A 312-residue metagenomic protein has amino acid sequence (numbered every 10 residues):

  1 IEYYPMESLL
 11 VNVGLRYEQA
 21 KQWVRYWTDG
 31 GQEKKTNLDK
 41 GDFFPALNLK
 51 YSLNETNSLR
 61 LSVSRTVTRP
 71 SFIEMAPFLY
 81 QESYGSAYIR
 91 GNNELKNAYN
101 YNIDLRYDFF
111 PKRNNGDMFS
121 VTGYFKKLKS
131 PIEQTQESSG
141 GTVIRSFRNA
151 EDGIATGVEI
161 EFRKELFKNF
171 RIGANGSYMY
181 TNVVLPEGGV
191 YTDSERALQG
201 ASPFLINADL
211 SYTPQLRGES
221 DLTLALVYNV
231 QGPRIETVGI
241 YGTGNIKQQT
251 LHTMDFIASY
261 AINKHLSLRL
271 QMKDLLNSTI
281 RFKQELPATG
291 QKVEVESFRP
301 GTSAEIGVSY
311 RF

Functional and structural regions predicted by a protein language model:
I1-N54, Y80: Signature of Gram-negative outer-membrane beta-barrel scaffolds
Y3-Y4, L9, L49-L53, R65 (+8 more regions): Residue-level signature of outer-membrane beta-barrel architecture
E7, G123-K127, S146-T237: Gram-negative outer-membrane beta-barrel transporters
S8-V11, T56-L59, R113-F119, N169-I172 (+3 more regions): Repeated loop/turn-to-beta-strand initiation elements of outer-membrane beta-barrel proteins
V13-Q19, L61-R65, Y107, F119-F125 (+3 more regions): Transmembrane beta-barrel strands of outer-membrane/channel proteins
K21-Y26, E55-N102, G123-R148, N229-Y241 (+1 more regions): Surface-exposed extracellular loop regions of Gram-negative outer-membrane beta-barrel proteins, predominantly
R90-N92, K96, N102, F109-N175 (+2 more regions): Outer membrane beta-barrel strand-and-loop segments of large Gram-negative receptors, especially TonB-dependent
K129, N229-V238, S259-F312: C-terminal beta-signal and adjacent terminal beta-strands/loops of Gram-negative outer-membrane beta-barrel proteins
